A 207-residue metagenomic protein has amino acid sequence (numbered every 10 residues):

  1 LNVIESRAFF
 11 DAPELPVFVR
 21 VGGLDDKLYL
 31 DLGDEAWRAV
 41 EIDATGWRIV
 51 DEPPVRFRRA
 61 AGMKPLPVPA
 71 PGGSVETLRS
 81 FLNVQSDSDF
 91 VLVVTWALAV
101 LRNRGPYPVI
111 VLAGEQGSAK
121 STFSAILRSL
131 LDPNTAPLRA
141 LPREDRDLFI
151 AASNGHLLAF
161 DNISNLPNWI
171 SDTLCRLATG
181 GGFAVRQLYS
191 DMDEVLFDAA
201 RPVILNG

Functional and structural regions predicted by a protein language model:
L1-L82: Extended, charged/polar low-complexity intrinsically disordered regions
L30, R38-I42, S121, P167-W169 (+1 more regions): Short helix/loop capping segments that flank catalytic or ligand/cofactor-binding pockets
T45-N154: P-loop NTPase catalytic core of nucleic-acid-dependent motor ATPases
V91, P167-S171, F197-R201: Amphipathic alpha-helical transducer elements in NTP-driven molecular machines
V111, L157-A159, I204-L205: Structural motif
D132, S171-E194: Conserved catalytic/switch belt of AAA+ P-loop NTPases
R146-A151, Q187-N206: AAA+/SF3 P-loop NTPase mechanochemical coupling elements
L157-A178: Conserved AAA+/SF3 P-loop NTPase catalytic/coupling segment centered on the Walker-B
